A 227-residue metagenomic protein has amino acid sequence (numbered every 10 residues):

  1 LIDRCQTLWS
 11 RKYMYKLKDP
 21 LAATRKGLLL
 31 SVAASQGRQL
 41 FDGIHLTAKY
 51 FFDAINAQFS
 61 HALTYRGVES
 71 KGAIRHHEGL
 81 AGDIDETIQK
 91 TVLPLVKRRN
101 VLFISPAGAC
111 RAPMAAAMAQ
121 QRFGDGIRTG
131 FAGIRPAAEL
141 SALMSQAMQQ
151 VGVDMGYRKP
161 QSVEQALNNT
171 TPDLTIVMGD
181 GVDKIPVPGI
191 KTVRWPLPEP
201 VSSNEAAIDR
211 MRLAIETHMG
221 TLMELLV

Functional and structural regions predicted by a protein language model:
L1-A48: Helix-loop-strand module that forms the ligand-binding subsite of alpha/beta enzymes
L1-Y13, K49, L167-N168, L174 (+1 more regions): A short, gly/pro- and small-residue-rich
L29-L40, G67-I74, D183-V227: Phosphate-binding/catalytic loops
L30-A34, P106, I134, D180: Cofactor-binding loop segments of dinucleotide-utilizing enzymes, especially the Rossmann-like FAD- and NAD(P)+-binding
D42, F52-R98: Glycine-rich phosphate/pyrophosphate-binding loop and the adjoining helix
G43-I55, R111-A119: Short, solvent-exposed amphipathic alpha-helices that sit in or adjacent to ligand/effector-binding or catalytic
V96-Q165: Conserved active-site segments centered on acidic
